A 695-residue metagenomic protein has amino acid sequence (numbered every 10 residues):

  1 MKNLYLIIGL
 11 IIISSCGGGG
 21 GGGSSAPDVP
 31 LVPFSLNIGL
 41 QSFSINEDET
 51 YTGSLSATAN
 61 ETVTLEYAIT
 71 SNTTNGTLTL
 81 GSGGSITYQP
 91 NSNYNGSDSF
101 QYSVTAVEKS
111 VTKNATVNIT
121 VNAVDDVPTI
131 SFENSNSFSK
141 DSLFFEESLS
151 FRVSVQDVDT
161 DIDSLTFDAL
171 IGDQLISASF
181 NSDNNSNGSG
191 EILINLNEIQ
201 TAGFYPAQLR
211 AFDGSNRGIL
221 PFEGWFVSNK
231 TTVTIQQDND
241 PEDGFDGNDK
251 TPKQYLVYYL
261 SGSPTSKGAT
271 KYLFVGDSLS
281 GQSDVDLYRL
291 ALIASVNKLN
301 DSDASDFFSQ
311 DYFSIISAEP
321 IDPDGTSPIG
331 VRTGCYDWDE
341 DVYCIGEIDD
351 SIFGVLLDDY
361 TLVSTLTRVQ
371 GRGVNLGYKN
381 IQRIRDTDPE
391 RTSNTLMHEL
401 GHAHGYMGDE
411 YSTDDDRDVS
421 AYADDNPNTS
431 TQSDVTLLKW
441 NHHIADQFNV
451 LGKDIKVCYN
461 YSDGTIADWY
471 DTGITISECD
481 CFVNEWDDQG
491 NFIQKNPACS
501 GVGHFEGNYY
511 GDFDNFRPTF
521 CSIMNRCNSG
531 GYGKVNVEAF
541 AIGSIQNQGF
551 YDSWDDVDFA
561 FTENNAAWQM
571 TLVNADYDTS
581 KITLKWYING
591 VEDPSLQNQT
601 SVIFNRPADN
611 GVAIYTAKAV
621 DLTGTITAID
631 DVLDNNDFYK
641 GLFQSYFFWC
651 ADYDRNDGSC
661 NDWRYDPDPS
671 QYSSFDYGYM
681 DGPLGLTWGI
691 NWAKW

Functional and structural regions predicted by a protein language model:
I13-S35, V124-T129, N239: Bacterial Sec-dependent N-terminal signal peptides
G17-G19, I45-E47, L55-A59, T70-V124 (+5 more regions): Acidic, turn/loop-rich segments in luminal/extracellular domains of secretory-pathway and cell-surface proteins
P30-L40, D125-N134, G549-F559: Proline-enriched interdomain boundary motifs that mark the N-terminal boundary and often initiate the first structured
P30-T70, N134-L165: Extracellular ectodomain surface segments
Q236-D358, T367-R372, I381-T387, R391 (+1 more regions): Propeptide-to-catalytic entry region of secreted or membrane-anchored zinc metalloproteases
D388-H404: Short alpha-helix carrying the canonical HExxH Zn2+-binding catalytic motif
L400-D416: Catalytic Zn2+-binding segment of zinc metalloproteases
Y411-S601, T616-D630, N635, Q644-S645 (+1 more regions): Replace "(M1/M4/M9/M12/WLM)" with "(e.g., M1/M4/M8/M9/M12/M26/WLM)" and add "not limited to" to clarify scope
